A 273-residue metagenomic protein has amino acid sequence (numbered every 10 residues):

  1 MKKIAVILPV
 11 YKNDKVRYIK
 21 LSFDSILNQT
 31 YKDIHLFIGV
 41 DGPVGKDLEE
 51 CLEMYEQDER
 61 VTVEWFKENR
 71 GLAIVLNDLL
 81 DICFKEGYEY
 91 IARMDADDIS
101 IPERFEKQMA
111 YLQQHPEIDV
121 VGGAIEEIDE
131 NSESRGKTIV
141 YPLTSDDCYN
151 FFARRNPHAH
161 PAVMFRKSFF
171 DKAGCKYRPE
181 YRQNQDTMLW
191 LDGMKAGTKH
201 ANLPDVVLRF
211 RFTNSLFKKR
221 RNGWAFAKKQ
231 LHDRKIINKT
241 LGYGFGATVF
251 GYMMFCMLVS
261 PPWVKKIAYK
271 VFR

Functional and structural regions predicted by a protein language model:
K2-I4, L27-I38, E59-T62: Short loop->beta transition adjacent to catalytic acidic/histidine clusters or analogous donor-positioning motifs
V6-P9, L36, P142-A225: Conserved nucleotide-sugar donor-binding catalytic segment
N13-N28: Short, well-formed alpha-helical segments that are part of the catalytic scaffolds of diverse glycosyltransferases
V40-E50, E68, D95: A conserved acidic beta->alpha catalytic loop
F66-K85, K107: Glycine-rich, basic loop-to-helix element that forms the pyrophosphate-binding segment of sugar-nucleotide handling
Y88-I99: Short beta-strand-to-loop acidic/aromatic patch adjacent to the donor-nucleotide binding site
E103-R135: Conserved donor NDP-sugar-binding/catalytic core segment of glycosyltransferases
L216-R273: Non-catalytic, C-terminal membrane-associated alpha-helical segments of glycosyltransferases
